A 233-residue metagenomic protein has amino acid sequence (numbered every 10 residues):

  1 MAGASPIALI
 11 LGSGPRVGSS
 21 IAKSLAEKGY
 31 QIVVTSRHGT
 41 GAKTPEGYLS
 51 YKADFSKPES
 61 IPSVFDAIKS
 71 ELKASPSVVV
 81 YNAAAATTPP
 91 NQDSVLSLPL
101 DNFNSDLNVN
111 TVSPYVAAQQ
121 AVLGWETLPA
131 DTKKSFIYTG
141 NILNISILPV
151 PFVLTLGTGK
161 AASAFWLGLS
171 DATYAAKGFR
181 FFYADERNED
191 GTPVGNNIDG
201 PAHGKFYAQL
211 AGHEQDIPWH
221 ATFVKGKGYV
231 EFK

Functional and structural regions predicted by a protein language model:
I10-L11, Y81-N82, T132-N141, R180-D185: Structural signature of the Rossmann-like NAD(P)-dependent dehydrogenase/reductase core
L11-S24: N-terminal Rossmann NAD(P)H-binding glycine-rich loop of SDR-like oxidoreductase domains
K28-K43: Conserved glycine-rich Rossmann-like NAD(P)H-binding loop of the short-chain dehydrogenase/reductase
P45-S60: Rossmann-fold cofactor-recognition segment
S56-S75: Conserved Rossmann-fold cofactor-binding substructure of NAD(P)-dependent oxidoreductases
V80-Q92: Conserved NAD(P)H cofactor-binding loop of Rossmann-fold oxidoreductase domains
A85, S94-Q119, E126-A172, G191-T192: Catalytic loop of short-chain dehydrogenase/reductase
G168, A172, A176-K233: C-terminal helical subdomain
